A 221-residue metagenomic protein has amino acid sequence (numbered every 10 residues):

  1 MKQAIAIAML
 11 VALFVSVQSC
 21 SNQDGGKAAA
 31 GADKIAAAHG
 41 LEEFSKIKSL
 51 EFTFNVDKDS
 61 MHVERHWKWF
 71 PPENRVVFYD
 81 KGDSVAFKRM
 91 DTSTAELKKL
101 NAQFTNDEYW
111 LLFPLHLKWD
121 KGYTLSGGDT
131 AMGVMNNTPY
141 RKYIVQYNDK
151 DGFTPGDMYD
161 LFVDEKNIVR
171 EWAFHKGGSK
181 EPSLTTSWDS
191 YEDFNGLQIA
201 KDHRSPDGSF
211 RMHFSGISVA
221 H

Functional and structural regions predicted by a protein language model:
M1-A4: Positively charged n-region of N-terminal signal peptides that target proteins for export
V11-A12: Repetitive helical segments and hydrophobic/amphipathic motifs
V15-S19: C-terminal motif of bacterial Sec signal peptides marking the signal peptidase cleavage site
Q23-A28, R89-D157, S179: Flexible, processing/modification-adjacent segments and terminal tails in exported/periplasmic/extracellular proteins
A29-L97, K121, G128-D129: N-terminal mature ectodomain segment of secretory-pathway/periplasmic proteins
T53-D57, E64, K68-F70, Y79 (+9 more regions): A structural detector for beta-sheet-dominated domains
P139-H221: Gly/Pro-enriched, hydrophobic low-complexity segments that function as extracytoplasmic propeptides/linkers
